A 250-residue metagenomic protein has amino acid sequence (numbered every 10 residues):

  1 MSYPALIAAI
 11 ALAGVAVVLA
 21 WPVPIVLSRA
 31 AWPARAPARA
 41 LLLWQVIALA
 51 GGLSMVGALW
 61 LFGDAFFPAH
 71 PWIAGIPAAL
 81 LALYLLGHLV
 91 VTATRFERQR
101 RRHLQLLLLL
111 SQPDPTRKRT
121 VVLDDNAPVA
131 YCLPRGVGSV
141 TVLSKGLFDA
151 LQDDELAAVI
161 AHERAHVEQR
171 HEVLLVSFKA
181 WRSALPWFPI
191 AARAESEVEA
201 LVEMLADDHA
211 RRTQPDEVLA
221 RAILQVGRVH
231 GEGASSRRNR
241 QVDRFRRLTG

Functional and structural regions predicted by a protein language model:
M1, V26-R29, L61-F66: Juxtamembrane "helix-exit" motif on the non-cytosolic side of transmembrane helices
M1-A9: Feature marks short, highly hydrophobic, charge-poor N-terminal signal-anchor/signal peptide-like helices that anchor
A11-A31: N-terminal signal-anchor/start-transfer transmembrane helix
A20, E172, I190-R244: Short helix/loop segments within enzyme catalytic domains that coordinate or immediately flank catalytic cofactors
A34-I47, H70: Membrane-interface segments at loop-to-transmembrane junctions
L53-Q105: Transmembrane alpha-helices and immediately adjacent membrane-cytoplasm interface residues in multi-pass integral
A82-I160, R164: Peri-catalytic and regulatory segments of divalent metal-dependent proteins
R164-W181, P215: Catalytic Zn2+-binding segment of zinc metalloproteases
